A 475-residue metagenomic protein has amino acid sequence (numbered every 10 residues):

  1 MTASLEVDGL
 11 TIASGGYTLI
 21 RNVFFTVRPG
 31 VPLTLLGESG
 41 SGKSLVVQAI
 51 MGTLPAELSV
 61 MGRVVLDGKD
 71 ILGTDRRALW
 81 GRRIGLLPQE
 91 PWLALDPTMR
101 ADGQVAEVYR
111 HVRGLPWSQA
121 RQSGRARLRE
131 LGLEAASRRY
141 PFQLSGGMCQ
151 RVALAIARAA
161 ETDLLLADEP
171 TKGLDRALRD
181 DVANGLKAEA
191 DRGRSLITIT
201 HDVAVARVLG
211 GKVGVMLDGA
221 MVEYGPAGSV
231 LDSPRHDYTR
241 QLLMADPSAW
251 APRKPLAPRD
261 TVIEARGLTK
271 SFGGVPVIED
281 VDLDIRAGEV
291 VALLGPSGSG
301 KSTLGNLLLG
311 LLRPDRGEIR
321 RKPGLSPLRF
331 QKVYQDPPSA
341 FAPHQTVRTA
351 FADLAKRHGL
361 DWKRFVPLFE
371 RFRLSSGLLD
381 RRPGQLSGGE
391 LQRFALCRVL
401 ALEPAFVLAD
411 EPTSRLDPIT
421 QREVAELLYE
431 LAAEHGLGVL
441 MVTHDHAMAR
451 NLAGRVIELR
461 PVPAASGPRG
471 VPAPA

Functional and structural regions predicted by a protein language model:
D70-G85, H111, D191, S229-P234 (+4 more regions): ABC ATPase NBD coupling module
G81, A160, L402: Conserved signature/switch motifs of ABC ATPase nucleotide-binding domains
E90, P97-H111, D336, H344-R357: Q-loop/switch helix immediately C-terminal to the Walker
R127-F142, L368-G384: Conserved ABC nucleotide-binding domain
L131-G132, S229-T261, L452-A475: C-terminal boundary and immediately downstream tail of ABC-type ATPase nucleotide-binding domains
T200-H201, T443-H444: H-loop/switch region of ABC-family ATPase nucleotide-binding domains
Y224-G225: ABC ATPase "signature
